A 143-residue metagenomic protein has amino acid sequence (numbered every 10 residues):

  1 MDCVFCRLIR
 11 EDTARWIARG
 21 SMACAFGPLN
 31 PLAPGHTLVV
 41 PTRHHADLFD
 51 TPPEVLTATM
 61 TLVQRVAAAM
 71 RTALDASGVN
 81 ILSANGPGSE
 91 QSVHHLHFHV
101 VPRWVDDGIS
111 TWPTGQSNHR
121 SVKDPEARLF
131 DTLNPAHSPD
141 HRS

Functional and structural regions predicted by a protein language model:
M1-S143: HIT superfamily nucleotide-processing domains
